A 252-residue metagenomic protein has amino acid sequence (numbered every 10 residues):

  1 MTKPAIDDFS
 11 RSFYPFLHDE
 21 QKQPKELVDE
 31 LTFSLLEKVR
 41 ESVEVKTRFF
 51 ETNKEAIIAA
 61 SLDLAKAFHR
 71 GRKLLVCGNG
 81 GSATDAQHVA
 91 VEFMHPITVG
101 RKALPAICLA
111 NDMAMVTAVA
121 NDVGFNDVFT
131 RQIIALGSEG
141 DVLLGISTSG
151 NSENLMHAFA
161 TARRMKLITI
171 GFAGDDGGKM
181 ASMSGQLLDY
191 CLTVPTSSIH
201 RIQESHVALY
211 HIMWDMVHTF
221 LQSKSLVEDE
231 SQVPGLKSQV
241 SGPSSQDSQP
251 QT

Functional and structural regions predicted by a protein language model:
T2-F50: Cofactor-/ligand-binding subdomain signature composed of acidic, glycine-rich, tryptophan-containing flexible loops
L36, L62-G137: Glycine-rich, small/polar surface segments that engage phosphate groups of diverse ligands
A83-Q87, N151-A158: Short glycine/serine/threonine-rich phosphate/pyrophosphate-binding segments that cradle anionic phosphate groups
M94, F159-K166: Surface-exposed amphipathic alpha-helices with a cationic face
A110, S147, A173, C191-S198: Short beta->alpha connector loops at strand-helix junctions that form conserved, small/polar/Pro-enriched
A135, I199-D229: A charged, well-structured terminal subsegment
F172-L188: Short, glycine/polar-rich helix-capping loops at beta-to-alpha or helix-loop-helix junctions that flank or form
E230-T252: Arg/Gly-rich low-complexity intrinsically disordered repeat tracts
